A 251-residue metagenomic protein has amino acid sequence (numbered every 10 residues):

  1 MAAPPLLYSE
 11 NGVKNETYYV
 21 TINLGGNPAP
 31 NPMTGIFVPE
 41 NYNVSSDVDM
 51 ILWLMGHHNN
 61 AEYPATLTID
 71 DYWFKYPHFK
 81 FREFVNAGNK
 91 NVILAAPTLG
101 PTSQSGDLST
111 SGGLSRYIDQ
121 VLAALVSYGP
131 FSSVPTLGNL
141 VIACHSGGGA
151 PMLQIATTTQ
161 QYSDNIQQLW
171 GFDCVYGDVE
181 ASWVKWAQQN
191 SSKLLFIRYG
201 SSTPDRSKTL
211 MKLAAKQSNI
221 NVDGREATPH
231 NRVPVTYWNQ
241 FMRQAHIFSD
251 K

Functional and structural regions predicted by a protein language model:
M1-M50, L213-S218: A domain-start/cap signature at the N-terminus of enzymes
P39, W53-H57, A96-G100, A143-G147 (+3 more regions): Active-site-proximal beta-strand/loop segments in catalytic clefts of secreted hydrolases
N41-N43, G106-S146: Gly/Ser-rich "nucleophile elbow"/oxyanion-hole loop immediately N-terminal to the catalytic nucleophile in hydrolases
S46-I51, N89-L94, T136-L140, Y162-Q168 (+2 more regions): Loop/turn elements at helix/coil->beta-strand transitions in domains of secreted/extracellular proteins
D47-L125: Active-site machinery of serine-nucleophile hydrolases
N60-Y63, S103-D107, A150-M152, G177-S182 (+1 more regions): Extracytoplasmic/secreted cell-surface and envelope-processing proteins
L137-S182, Q188-Q189: Primarily recognizes the serine-hydrolase "nucleophile elbow" in alpha/beta-hydrolase and SGNH/GDSL folds
L195-K251: C-terminal catalytic histidine-bearing segment of alpha/beta-hydrolase fold enzymes
